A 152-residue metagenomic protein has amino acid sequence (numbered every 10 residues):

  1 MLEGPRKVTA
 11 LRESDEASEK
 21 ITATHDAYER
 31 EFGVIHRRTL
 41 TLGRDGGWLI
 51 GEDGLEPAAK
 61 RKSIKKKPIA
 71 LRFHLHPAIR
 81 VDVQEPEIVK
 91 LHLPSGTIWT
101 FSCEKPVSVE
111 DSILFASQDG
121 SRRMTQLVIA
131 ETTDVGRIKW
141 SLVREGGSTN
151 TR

Functional and structural regions predicted by a protein language model:
M1-R152: CBM-like, beta-strand-rich accessory domains located in the C-terminal region of large, secreted polysaccharide-active
